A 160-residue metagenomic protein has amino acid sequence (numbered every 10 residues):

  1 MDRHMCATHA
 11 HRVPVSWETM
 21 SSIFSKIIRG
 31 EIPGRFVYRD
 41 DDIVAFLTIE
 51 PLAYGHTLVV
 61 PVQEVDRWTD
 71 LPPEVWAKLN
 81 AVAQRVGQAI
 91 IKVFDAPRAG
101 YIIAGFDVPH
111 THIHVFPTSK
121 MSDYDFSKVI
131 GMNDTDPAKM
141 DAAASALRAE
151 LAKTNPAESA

Functional and structural regions predicted by a protein language model:
C6, H11, V15-A160: HIT superfamily nucleotide-processing domains
